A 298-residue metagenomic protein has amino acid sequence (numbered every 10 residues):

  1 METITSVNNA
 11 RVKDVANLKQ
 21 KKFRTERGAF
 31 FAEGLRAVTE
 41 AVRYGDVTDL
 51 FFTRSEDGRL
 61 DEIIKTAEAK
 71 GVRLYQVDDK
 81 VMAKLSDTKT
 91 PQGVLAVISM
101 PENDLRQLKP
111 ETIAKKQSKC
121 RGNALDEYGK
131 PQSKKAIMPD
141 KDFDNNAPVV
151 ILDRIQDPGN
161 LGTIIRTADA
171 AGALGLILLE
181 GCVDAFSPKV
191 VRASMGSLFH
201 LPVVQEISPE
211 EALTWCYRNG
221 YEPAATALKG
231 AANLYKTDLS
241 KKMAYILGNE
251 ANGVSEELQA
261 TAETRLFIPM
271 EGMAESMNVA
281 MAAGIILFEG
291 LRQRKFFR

Functional and structural regions predicted by a protein language model:
M1-D61, V183: Boundary-proximal intrinsically disordered activation/regulatory segments immediately upstream of a helical core
I4-S6, Y75-V77, P202-S208: Short acidic-hydrophobic, aromatic-tinged amphipathic segments that line or gate anion-handling sites
G34, Q156-T163, N278-A282: Amphipathic alpha-helical repeat scaffolds
D46, A69, A114-K119, A124 (+1 more regions): RNA substrate-binding interface of SAM-dependent RNA methyltransferases
A67, G71-V94: Glycine/small-residue-rich loop that forms an oxyanion/phosphate-binding "nest" at active or ligand-binding sites
K84-I113, I137-R154: Hydrophobic alpha-helical segments and helix pairs
D169-A171, A185, R192-L198, E256-R298: Structured adenosyl-cofactor binding patch, chiefly the S-adenosyl-L-methionine
A225-M273: Active-site/ligand-binding-proximal alpha/beta "capping" segment
